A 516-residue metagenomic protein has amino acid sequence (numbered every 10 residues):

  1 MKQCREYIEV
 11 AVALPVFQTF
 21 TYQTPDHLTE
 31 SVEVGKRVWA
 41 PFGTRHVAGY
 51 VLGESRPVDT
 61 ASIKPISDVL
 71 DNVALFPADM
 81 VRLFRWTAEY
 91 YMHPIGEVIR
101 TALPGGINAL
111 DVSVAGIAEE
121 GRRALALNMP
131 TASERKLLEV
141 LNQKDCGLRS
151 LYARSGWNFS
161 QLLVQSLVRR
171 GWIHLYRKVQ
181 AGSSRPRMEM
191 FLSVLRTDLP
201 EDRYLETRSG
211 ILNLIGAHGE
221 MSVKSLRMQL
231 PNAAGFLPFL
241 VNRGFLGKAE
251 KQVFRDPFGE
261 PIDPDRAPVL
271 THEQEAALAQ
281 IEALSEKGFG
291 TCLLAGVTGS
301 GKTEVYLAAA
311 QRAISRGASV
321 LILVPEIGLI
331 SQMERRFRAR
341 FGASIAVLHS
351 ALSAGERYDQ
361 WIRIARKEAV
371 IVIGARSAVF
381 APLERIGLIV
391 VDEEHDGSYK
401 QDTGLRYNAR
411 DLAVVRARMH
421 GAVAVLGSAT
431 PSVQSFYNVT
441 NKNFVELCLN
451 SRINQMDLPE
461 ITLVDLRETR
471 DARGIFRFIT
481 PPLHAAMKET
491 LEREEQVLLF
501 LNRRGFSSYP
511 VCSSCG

Functional and structural regions predicted by a protein language model:
M1-S428, S435, T440-M456, L491-E492: Accessory, non-ATPase domains that flank or precede helicase/AAA+ motor cores in DNA-metabolism machines
V415-R416, V423-L426, V433-R504, S508-S513: Conserved interdomain linker/interface between the two RecA-like ATPase lobes of SF2 helicase motors
